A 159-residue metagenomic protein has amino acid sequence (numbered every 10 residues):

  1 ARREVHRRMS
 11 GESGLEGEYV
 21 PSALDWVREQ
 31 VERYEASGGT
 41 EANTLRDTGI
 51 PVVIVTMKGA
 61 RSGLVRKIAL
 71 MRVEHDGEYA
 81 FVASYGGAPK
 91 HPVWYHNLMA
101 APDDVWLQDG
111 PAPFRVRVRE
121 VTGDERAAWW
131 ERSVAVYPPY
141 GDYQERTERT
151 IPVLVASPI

Functional and structural regions predicted by a protein language model:
A1, A69-M71, A100, F114-R115: Short, flexible segments with low predicted structural confidence
R2-T48: Extreme N-terminal tail/first-helix region
S13-G17, Y85-Y140, R146-T150, P158-I159: Short, structured beta-strand-loop surface elements
G39-E41, K67-I68, G141: A generic local structural motif
L45-G49, Q144-E148: Short coil/turn segments at secondary-structure boundaries
T48-S84: Short beta-strand segments
V52, T150-V153: Short hydrophobic/aromatic beta-strand or adjacent loop that forms the aromatic wall/cage of a ligand/substrate-binding
V55, L154-P158: Short beta-strand element of the conserved SAM-dependent methyltransferase core
